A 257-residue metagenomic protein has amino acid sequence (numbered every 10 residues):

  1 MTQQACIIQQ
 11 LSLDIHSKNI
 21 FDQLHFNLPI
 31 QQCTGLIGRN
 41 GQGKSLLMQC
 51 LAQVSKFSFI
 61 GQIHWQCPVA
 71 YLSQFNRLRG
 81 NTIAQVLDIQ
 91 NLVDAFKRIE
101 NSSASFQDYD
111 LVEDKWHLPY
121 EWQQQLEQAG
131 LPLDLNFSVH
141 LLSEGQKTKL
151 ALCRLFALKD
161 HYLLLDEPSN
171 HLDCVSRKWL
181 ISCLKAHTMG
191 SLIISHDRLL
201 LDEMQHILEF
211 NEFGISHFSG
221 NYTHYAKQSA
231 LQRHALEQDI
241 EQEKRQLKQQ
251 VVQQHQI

Functional and structural regions predicted by a protein language model:
I8-L11, N19-Q32, G61: Conserved beta-strand
C33, L46-Y109, E212: ABC ATPase nucleotide-binding domain signature region
I37-R39: The feature captures the beta-strand-to-loop junction immediately N-terminal to the Walker
Q42, G80, F213-K248: Conserved beta-strand-loop-alpha-helix hinge in the C-terminal portion of ABC ATPase nucleotide-binding domains
N76-E144, K244: ABC-family P-loop ATPase nucleotide-binding domains
L152: Hydrophobic anchor residue at the start of the ABC signature
L163-E167, L172: Catalytic Walker B motif of ABC-type/P-loop ATPase nucleotide-binding domains
